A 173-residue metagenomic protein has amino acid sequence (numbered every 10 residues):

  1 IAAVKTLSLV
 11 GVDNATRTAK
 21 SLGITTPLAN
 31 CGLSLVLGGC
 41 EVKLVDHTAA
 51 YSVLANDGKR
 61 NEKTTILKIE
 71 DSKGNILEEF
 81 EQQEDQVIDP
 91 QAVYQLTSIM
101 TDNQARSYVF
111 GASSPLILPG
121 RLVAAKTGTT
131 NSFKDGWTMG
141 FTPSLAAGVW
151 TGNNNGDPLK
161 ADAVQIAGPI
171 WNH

Functional and structural regions predicted by a protein language model:
I1-N56, I99-D102: Active-site-adjacent helix/loop patches that line small-molecule binding or acyl-intermediate pockets
K43-L44, T48-A49, V53-H173: A penicillin-recognizing enzyme superfamily signal
